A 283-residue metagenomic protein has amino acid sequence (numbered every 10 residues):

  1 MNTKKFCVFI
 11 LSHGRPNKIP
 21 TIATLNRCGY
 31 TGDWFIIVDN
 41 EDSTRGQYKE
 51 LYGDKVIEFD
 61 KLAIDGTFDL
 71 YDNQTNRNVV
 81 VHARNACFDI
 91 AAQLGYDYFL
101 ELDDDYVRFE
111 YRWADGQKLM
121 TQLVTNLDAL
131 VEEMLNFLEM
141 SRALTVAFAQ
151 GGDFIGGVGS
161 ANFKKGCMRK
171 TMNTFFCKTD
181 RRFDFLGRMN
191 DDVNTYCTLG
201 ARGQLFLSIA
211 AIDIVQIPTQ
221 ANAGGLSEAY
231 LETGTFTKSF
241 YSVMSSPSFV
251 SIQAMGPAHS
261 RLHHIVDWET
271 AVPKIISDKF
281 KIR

Functional and structural regions predicted by a protein language model:
M1-R27: N-proximal low-complexity "stem/linker" segments adjacent to membrane-targeting elements
F6, P16-N17, G187-M189, V193-R283: C-terminal catalytic/acceptor-binding lobe
H13-N17, D42-S43, Y106-F109, D153-I155: Short acidic, S/G/P-rich loop/turn micro-motifs used as interaction or catalytic elements
T21-R27, R45-D54, F163, S242: Short, aromatic/basic amphipathic alpha-helical patches
I22-W34, C87: Short, acidic, metal-binding catalytic loop of nucleotide-sugar glycosyltransferases
D39-L100, V107-L119: Active-site-proximal specificity loops/subdomain of glycosyltransferases
Y98-D103, L144-A149, F206-A210, S251-A254: A structural signal for short, well-ordered beta-strand segments and their strand-loop junctions that often border
V107-C197: Conserved catalytic core of nucleotide-sugar-dependent glycosyltransferases
